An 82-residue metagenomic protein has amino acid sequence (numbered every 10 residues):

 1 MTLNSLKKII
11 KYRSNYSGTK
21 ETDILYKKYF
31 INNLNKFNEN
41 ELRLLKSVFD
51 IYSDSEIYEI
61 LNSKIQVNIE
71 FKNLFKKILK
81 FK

Functional and structural regions predicted by a protein language model:
T2-K82: Positively charged, polar, low-complexity stretches
